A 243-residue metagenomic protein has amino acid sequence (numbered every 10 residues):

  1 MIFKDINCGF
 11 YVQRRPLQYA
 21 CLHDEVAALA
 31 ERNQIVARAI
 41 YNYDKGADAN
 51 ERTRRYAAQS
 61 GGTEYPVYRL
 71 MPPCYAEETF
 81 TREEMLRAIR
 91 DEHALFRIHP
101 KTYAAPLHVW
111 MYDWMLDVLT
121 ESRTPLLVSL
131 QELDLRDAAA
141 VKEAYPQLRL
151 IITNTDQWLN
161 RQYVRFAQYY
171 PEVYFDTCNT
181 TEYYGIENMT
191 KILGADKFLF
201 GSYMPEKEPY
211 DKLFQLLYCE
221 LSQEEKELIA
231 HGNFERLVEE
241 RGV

Functional and structural regions predicted by a protein language model:
M1-C8, L17-V36, Y210-V243: Mid-to-C-terminal alpha-helical segments outside catalytic/metal-binding sites
F3-C8, I35-A39, E64-P72, A94-I98 (+4 more regions): Hydrophobic faces of well-ordered beta-strands that scaffold small-molecule active sites in alpha/beta enzyme cores
N7-L17, A39-Y43, P66, S122-T124 (+1 more regions): Acidic/glycine-enriched edge-of-secondary-structure segments
Y11-R14, D44-A47, P73-Y75, Y103 (+4 more regions): Active-site environment of divalent metal-dependent phosphoester hydrolases
L22-L29, R52-Q59, R82-I89, M111-M115 (+4 more regions): A general structural detector for well-ordered alpha-helical segments in enzyme core domains, enriched
Q34-V36, D44-P125, Y169: Active-site gating/metal-coordination segments in enzymes
H108-L199: Catalytic pocket-lining loop regions of alpha/beta-barrel enzymes, especially the amidohydrolase/enolase/GH5 lineages
F198-S202, K207-K212: Glycine-rich, positively charged active-site loop/lid region within alpha/beta enzyme cores that binds and organizes
